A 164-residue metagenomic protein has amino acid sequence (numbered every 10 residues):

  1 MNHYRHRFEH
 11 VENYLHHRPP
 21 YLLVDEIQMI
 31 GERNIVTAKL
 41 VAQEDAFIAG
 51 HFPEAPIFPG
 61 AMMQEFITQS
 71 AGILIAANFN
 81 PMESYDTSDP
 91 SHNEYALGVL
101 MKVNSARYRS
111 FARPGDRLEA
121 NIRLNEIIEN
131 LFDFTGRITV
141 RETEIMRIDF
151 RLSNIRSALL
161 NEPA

Functional and structural regions predicted by a protein language model:
H3-Y4, G72-E119, I145, L152-I155: Hydrophobic beta-strand-centered segment that forms part of the acyl-chain substrate-binding groove
F8-R18, S91-Y95: Short aromatic-glycine motifs in intrinsically disordered, low-complexity regions
R18, N34, L40-V41, V103 (+2 more regions): Terminal leader/tail segments of proteins
R18-F58, M62-M63, S70: Catalytic strand-loop segment that frames the active site of acyl-thioester-processing enzymes
Y21-L23, L118, F132: Hydrophobic core residues within well-ordered beta-strands of beta-rich domains
E26-M29, S105, S110, L124-E126: A residue-level detector for short acidic-glycine micro-motifs
M29-N34, F111-P114, R141: A short, structured loop/turn motif at beta-sheet edges
N125-S157, E162: Mixed-charge, glycine-accented linear interaction segment located at domain edges/termini
